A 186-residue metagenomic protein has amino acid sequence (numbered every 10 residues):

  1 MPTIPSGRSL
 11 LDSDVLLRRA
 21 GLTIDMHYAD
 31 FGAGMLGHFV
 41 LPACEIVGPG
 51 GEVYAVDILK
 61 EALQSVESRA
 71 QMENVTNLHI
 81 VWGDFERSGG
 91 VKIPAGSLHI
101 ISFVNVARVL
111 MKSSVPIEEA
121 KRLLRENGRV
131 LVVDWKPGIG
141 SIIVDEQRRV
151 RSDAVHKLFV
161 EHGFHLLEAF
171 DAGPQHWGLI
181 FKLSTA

Functional and structural regions predicted by a protein language model:
G7-H27, H38, P42: Conserved alpha-helix/loop element of class I SAM-dependent methyltransferases that forms part of the SAM/SAH-binding
R19, D25, G50, V75-N77 (+2 more regions): A generic structural signal for alpha->beta connector loops
T23-M26, E86-I101: A short acidic, Gly/Pro-enriched loop at the edge of an enzyme's catalytic core that lines a small-molecule cofactor
H27-G90: Class I SAM-dependent methyltransferase SAM/SAH-binding core
C44-G48, S114-R129: A short glycine-rich, Lys/Arg-flanked "PGG" loop and its adjoining helix->strand segment in the class I
L98-S113: A short SAM/SAH-binding and catalytic strip from SAM-dependent methyltransferases
R129-L158: Conserved class I S-adenosyl-L-methionine
H162-A186: Core SAM-dependent methyltransferase catalytic element
